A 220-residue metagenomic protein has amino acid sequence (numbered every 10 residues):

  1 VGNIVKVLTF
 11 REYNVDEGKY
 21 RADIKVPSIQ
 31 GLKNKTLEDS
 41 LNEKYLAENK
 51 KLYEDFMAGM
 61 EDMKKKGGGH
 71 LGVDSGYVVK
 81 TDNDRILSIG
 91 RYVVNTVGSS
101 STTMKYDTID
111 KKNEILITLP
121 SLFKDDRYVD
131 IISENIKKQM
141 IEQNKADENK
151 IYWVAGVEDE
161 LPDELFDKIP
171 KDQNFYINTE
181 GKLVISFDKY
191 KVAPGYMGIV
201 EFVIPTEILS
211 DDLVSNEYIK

Functional and structural regions predicted by a protein language model:
V1-K220: Compositionally biased intrinsically disordered regions enriched in Thr/Gly
